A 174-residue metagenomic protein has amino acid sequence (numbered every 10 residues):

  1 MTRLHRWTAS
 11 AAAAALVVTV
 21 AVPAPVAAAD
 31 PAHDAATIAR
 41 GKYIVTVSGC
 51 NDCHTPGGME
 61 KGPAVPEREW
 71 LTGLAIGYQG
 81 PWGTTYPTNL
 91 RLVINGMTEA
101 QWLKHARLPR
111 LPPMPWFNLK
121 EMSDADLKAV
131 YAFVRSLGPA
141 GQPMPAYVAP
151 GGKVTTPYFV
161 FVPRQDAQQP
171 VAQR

Functional and structural regions predicted by a protein language model:
M1, G83-T85, P109: Short, solvent-exposed loop/turn segments at the edges of secondary structure
M1-A14: Bacterial N-terminal signal peptides that target proteins for export
L16-V26: C-terminal segment of classical bacterial N-terminal signal peptides
P25-T46, G58-G62, E99: Electrostatic cytochrome c docking/interface patches
H33, V47, T55-T85, W116-R174: Flexible coil segments in periplasmic/lumen-exposed cytochrome c-class electron-transfer proteins
A39-Y43, N51, T88, A100 (+3 more regions): Solvent-exposed, polar/charged alpha-helical surfaces in well-ordered, non-transmembrane soluble domains, broadly
G83-T98: Peptidoglycan-targeting cell-wall enzymes and recognition modules
R91-N95, K104-H105, W116-N118: A structural feature that tracks compact, well-ordered secondary-structure segments with a strong bias toward
